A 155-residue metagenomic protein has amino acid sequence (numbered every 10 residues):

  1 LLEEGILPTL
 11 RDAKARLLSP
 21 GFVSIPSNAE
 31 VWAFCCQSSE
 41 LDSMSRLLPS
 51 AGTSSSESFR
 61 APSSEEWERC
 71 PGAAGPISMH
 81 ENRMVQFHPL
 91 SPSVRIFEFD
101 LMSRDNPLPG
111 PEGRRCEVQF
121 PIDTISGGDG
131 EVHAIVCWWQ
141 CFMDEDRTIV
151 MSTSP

Functional and structural regions predicted by a protein language model:
L1-P155: Class I SAM-binding transferase module
